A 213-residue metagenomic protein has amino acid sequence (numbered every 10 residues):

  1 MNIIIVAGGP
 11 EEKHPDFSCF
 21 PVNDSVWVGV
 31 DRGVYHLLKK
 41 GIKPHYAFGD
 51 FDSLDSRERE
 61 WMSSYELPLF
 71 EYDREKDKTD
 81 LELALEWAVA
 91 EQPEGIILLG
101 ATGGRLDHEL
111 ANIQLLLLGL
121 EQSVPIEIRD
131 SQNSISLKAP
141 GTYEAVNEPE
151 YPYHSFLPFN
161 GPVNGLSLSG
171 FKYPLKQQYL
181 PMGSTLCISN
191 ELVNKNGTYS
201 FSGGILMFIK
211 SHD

Functional and structural regions predicted by a protein language model:
M1-M62: N-terminal beta-strand-loop-alpha-helix module at the start of alpha/beta ligand-binding or catalytic domains
V6, V28-V30, E71, E127-D130: General beta-strand structural signal in soluble alpha/beta enzymes
L69-E91: Short phosphate-binding loop-to-helix
D107-L117: Short Gly/Thr/Asp-enriched flexible loops that form oxyanion-binding sites at enzyme active sites
L118-S134: Short, acidic/small-residue loops that bind anionic groups at enzyme active sites
N133, K138-D213: Long, charged alpha-helical interface segments
